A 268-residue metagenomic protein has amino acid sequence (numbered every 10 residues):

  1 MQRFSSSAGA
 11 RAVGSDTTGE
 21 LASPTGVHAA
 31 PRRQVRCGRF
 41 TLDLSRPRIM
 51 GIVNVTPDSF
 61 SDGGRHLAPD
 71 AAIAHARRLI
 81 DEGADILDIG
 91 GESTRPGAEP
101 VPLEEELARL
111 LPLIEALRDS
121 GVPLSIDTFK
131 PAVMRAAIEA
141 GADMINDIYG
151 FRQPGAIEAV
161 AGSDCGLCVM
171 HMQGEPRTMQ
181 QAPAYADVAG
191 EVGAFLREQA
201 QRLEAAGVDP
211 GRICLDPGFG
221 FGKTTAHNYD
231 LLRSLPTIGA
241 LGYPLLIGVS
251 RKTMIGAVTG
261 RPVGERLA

Functional and structural regions predicted by a protein language model:
R3-S6, D16, P24-G26, C37 (+8 more regions): Active-site-adjacent loop and "lid" segments of alpha/beta metabolic enzymes
V53, L79, G83, D127 (+2 more regions): Conserved, mostly hydrophobic/aromatic
A74-G90: Catalytic domains of carbohydrate-active enzymes, especially glycoside hydrolases
I89-E92, P96, D216-F219: Glycine-rich beta-strand-to-loop/alpha-helix junction loops that act as flexible
D209-R212: Short acidic capping loops at alpha-helix termini that bridge into adjacent secondary structure
